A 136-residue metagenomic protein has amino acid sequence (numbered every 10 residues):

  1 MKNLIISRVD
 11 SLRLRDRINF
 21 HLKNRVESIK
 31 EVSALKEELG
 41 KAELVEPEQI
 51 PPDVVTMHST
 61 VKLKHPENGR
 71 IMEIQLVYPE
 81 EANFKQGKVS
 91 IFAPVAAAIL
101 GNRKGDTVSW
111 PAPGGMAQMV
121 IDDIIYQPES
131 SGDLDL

Functional and structural regions predicted by a protein language model:
M1-P51: N-terminal intrinsically disordered, low-complexity, charge/repeat-rich segments that act as generic
V9, K30, T56, I71 (+3 more regions): Charged, alpha-helix-enriched surfaces in structured cytosolic catalytic cores of large nucleotide-utilizing machines
E43, N83-P94: Short, structured beta-strand/loop micro-motifs enriched in basic residues and often containing a Trp
V54-P66, I71-V77, K104-Y126: FKBP-type peptidyl-prolyl cis-trans isomerase
N68, E80-F84, A96: A short acidic, glycine/proline-enriched capping/turn motif at secondary-structure boundaries, especially helix N-cap
Q75-P79, V89-S90: Beta-strand/loop nucleic-acid-binding surfaces
V95-T107: Beta-rich strand-turn-strand
I125-L136: Short peripheral tails and domain-boundary helices/loops at the edges of structured domains
